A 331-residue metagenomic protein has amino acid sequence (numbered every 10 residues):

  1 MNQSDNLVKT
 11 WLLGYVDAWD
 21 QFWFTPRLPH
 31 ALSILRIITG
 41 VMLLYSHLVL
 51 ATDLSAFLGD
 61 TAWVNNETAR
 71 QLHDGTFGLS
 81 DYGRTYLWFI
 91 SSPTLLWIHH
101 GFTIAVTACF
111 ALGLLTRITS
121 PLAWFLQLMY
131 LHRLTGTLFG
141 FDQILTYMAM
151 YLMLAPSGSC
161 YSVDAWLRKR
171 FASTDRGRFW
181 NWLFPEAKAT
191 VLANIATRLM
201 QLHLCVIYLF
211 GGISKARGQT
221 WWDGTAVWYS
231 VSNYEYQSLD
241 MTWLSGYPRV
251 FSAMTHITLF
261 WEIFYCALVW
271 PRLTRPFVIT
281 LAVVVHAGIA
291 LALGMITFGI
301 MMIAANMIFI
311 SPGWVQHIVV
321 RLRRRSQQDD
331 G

Functional and structural regions predicted by a protein language model:
M1-G331: Alpha-helical membrane-anchoring segments
